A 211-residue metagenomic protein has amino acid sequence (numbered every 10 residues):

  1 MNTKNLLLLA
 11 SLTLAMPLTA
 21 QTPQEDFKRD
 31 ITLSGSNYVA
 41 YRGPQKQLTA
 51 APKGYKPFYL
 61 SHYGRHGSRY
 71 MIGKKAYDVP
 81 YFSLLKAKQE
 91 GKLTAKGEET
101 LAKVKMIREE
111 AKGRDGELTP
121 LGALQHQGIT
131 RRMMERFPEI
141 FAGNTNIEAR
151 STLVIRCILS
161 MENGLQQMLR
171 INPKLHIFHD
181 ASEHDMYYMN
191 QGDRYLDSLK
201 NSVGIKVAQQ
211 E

Functional and structural regions predicted by a protein language model:
M1-P23: Bacterial Sec-dependent N-terminal signal peptides
Q21-E211: Non-catalytic terminal regions with compositionally biased, polar/charged low complexity
